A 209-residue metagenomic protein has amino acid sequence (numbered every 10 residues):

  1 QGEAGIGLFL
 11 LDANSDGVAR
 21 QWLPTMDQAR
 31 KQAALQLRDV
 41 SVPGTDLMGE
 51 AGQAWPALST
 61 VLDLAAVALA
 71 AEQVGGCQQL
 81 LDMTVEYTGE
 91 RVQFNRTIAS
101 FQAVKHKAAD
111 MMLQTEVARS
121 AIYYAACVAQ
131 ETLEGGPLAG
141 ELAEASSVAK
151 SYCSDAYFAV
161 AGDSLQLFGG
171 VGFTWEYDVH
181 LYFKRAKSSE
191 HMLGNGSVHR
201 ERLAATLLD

Functional and structural regions predicted by a protein language model:
Q1, W22-D27: A generic local secondary-structure boundary/capping motif
Q1-A19: A short core secondary-structure module
G2-G5, P43-Q53, Q130-G140: Short, glycine- and charge-enriched coil/turn segments that flank and shape catalytic ligand pockets
F9, L35-L37, C77, A118: Residue-level signal for inorganic ion chemistry
D12-N14, T25-V61, D82, G196 (+1 more regions): Internal glycine-rich alpha/beta core junctions
A19-R20, T45-D46, Q78: Short helix/loop capping segments that flank catalytic or ligand/cofactor-binding pockets
T60-D209: Alpha-helical interface subdomain recognition
